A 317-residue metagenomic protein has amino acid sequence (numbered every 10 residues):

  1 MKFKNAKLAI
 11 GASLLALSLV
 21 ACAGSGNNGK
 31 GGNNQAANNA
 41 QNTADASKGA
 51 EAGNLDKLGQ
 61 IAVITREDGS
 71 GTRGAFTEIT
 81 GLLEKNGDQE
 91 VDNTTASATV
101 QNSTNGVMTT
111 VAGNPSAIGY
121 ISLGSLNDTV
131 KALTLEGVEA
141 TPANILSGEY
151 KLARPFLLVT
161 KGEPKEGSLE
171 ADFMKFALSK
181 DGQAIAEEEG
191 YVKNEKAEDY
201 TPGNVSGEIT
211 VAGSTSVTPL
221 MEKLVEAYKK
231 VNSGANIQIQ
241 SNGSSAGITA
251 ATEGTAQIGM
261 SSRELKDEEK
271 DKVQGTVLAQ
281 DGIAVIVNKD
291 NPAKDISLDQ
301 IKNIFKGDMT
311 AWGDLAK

Functional and structural regions predicted by a protein language model:
M1-V20: Sec-dependent bacterial lipoprotein signal peptides
F3-N5, C22-K317: Exported/periplasmic ABC-transporter solute-binding proteins
